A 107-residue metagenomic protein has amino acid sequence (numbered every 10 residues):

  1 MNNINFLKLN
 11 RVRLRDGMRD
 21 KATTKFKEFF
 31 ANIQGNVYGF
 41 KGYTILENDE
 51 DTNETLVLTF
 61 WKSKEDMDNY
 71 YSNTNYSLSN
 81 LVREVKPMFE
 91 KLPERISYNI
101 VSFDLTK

Functional and structural regions predicted by a protein language model:
M1, L7-L9, T24, T74 (+1 more regions): Generic cytosolic/nucleocytoplasmic N-terminal low-complexity/intrinsically disordered segments
M1-I4, T44-N53, L81-K107: Glycine-rich beta-strand-turn "strand-cap" elements at beta-sheet edges
F6-R13, G42-N73: Short, well-ordered beta-strand segments in beta-rich or mixed alpha/beta enzyme and ligand-binding folds
R13-F26: Short, surface-exposed ligand-recognition loops at beta-strand->loop->(often short) alpha-helix junctions that present
L14-D16, S63, N99-S102: Non-catalytic surface loops within mature trypsin-like serine protease
R19-K21, E54, D66-D68, D104-K107: Intrinsically disordered, low-complexity acidic/polar segments
E28, N32-F40, F60-I96: An amphipathic, aromatic/His-enriched active-site/gating alpha helix that lines ligand/cofactor pockets
